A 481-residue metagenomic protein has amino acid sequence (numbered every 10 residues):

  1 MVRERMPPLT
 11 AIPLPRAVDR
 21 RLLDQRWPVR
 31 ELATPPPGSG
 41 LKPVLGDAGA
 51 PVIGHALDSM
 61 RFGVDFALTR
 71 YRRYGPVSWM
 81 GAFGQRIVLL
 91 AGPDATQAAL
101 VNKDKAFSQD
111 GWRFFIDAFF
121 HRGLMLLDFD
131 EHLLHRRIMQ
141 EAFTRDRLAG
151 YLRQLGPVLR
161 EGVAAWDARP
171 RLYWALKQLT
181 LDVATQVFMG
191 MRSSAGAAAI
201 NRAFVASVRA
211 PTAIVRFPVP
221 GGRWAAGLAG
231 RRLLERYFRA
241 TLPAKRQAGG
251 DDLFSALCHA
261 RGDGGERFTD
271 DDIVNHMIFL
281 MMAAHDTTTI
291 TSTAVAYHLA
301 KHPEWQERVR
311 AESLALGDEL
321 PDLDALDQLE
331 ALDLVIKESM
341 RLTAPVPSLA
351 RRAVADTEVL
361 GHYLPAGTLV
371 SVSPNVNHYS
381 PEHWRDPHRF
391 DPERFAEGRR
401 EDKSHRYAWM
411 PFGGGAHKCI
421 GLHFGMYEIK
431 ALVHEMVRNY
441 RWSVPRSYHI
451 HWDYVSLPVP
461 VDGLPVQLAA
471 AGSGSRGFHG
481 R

Functional and structural regions predicted by a protein language model:
R3-R21, R26-R72, F83-R86, P93-V101 (+6 more regions): Cytochrome P450 catalytic-domain helical core, especially the substrate-recognition surface and oxygen-activation
V44-D47, L152, R202, D251-S255 (+7 more regions): Cytochrome P450 I-helix active-site segment
P51-V52, D58, S78, T144 (+6 more regions): Conserved cytochrome P450 catalytic core segment spanning the I/J/K helices
I53-G75, A240, E319-L360: Conserved cytochrome P450 K-helix E-x-x-R motif and the immediately C-terminal K′/meander segment
G92, A284, G367: Short, conserved phosphate/pyrophosphate- and ester-handling motifs at nucleotide-, phospho-/glycolipid
M282-D286, R406-S447: Cytochrome P450 heme-iron axial ligand motif
T287-Q306, R310-E312, L422-R438: Cytochrome P450 catalytic-core helices
V372-R400: Conserved cytochrome P450 K-helix/beta-meander segment immediately N-terminal to the heme-binding cysteine loop
